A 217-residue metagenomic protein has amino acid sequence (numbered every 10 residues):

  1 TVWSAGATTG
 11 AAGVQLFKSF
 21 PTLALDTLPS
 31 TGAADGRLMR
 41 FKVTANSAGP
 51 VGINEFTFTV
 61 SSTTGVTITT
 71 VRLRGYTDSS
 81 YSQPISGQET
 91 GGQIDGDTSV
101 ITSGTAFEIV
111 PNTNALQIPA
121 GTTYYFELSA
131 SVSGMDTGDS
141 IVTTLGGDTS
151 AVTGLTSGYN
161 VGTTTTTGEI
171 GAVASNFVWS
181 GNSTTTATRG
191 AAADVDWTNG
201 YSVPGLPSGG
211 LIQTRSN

Functional and structural regions predicted by a protein language model:
T1-N217: Exposed, polar/acidic Ser/Thr-rich sequence context and nearby capping/turn residues that mark flexible linkers
